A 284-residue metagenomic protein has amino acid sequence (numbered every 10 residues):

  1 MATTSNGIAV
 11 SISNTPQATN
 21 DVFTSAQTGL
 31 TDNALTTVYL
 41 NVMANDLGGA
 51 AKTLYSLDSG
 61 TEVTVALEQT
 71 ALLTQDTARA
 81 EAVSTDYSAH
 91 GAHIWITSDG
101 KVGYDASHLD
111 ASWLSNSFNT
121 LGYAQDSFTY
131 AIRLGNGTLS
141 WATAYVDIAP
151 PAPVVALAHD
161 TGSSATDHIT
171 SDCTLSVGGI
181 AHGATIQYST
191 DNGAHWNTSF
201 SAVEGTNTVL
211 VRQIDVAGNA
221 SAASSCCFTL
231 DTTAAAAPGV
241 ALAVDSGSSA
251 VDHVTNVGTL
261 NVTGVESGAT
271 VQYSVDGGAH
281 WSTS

Functional and structural regions predicted by a protein language model:
M1-A2, D76-P150, N192-T206, I214-N219 (+1 more regions): Acidic, turn/loop-rich segments in luminal/extracellular domains of secretory-pathway and cell-surface proteins
M1-S59, S127, A131-A152, T233-A234: Extracellular interdomain linkers/hinges and stalk-like, low-complexity segments in secreted or single-pass
Q27-L30, T64-D86: Surface-exposed intrinsically disordered loops and tails
N33-N41, N119-F128, T170-S171, N207 (+1 more regions): Short, solvent-exposed loop/turn segments enriched in Ser/Thr/Gly
M43-G60, S176-H182, N261-E266: Acidic, Ser/Thr
P151-S284: Low-complexity, disordered linker/stalk regions enriched in Pro/Thr/Ser/Gly
